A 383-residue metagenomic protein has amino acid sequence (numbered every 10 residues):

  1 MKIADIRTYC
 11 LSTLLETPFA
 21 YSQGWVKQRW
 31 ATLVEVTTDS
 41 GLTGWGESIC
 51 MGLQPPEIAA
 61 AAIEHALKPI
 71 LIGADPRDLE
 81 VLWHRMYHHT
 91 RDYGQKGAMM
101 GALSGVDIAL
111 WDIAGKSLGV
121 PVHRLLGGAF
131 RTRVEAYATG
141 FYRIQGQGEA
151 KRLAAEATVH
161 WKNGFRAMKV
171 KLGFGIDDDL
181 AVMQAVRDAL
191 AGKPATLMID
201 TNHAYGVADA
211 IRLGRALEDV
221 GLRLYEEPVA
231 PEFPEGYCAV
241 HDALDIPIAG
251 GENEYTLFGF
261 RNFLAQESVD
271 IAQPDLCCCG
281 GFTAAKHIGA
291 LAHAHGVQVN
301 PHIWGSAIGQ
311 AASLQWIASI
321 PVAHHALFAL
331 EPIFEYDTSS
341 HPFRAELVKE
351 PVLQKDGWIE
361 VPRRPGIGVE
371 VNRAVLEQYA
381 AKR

Functional and structural regions predicted by a protein language model:
M1-D5, Y9, K116, V120-T132 (+2 more regions): N-terminal amphipathic alpha-helix/helix-capping segment at the start of soluble metabolic enzymes
M1-S40, W45-G52, S340-L347: Structured beta-strand/loop patches that form or line metal/cofactor-binding pockets in enzymes
I3, V34, G41, L67 (+9 more regions): Conserved, mostly hydrophobic/aromatic
T37-S117: Metal- or metallocofactor-binding catalytic centers and their adjacent structured scaffolds across diverse enzyme
H65, R215, G221, E232-W358: Shared catalytic-loop signature of beta/alpha-barrel
L103, K171-G175, N202-H203, E226-A230 (+4 more regions): Glycine- and other small-residue-rich loops at beta-strand/loop junctions that grip anionic moieties
G127-L244: Metal-dependent enolase-superfamily TIM-barrel catalytic cores that perform enediolate-based chemistry
P365-R383: Extended hydrophobic packing segments that form well-structured cores
